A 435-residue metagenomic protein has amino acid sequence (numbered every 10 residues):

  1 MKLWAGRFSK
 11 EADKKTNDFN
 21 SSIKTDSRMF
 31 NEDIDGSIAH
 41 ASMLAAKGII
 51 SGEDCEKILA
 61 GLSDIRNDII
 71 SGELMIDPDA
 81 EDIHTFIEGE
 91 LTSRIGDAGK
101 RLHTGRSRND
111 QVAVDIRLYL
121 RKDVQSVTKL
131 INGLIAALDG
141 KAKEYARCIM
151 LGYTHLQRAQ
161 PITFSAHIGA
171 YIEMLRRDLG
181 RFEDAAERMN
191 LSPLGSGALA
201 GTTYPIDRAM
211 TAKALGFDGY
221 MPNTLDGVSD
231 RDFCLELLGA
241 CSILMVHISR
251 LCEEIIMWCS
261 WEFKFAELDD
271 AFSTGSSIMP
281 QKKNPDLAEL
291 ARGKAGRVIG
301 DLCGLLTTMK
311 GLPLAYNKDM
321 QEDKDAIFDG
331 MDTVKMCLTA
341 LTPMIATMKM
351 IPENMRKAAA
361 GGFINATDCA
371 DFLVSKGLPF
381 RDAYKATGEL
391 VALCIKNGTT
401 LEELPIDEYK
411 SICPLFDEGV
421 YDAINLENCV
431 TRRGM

Functional and structural regions predicted by a protein language model:
M1-G201, I206-A212, T274-G275, D286 (+3 more regions): A helix-coil-helix interface module used to build multimeric assemblies and to scaffold catalytic/cofactor sites
M1-G36, D97-A98, M279-M435: Glycine-rich cofactor/substrate-binding loops
S37, H84, E88, C234-L237 (+2 more regions): Short runs of predominantly hydrophobic/aromatic residues within well-ordered alpha helices that form helix-helix
H40, G61, I65-D68, E90 (+16 more regions): Generic, well-ordered alpha-helical scaffold segments in large soluble proteins
H40-I50, Y119, A166, L235-I243 (+1 more regions): Short, well-ordered beta-strand elements within core beta-sheets of diverse protein domains
G52-E53, M150, E183, Y220 (+3 more regions): A local structural micro-motif
R121, K143, L151, Q157-G311 (+3 more regions): Charged, flexible cofactor/metal-binding loops and thiol motifs
